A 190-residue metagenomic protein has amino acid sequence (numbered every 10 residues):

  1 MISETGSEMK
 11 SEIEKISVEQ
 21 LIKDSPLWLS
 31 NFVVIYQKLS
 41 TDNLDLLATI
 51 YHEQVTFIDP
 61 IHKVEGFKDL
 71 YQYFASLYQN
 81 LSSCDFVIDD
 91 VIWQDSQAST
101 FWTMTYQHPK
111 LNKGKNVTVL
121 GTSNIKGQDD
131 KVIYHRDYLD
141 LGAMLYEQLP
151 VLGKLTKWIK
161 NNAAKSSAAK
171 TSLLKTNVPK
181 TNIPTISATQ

Functional and structural regions predicted by a protein language model:
M1-D45, T49, L173, I186-T189: Short, low-complexity N-terminal intrinsically disordered segments enriched in polar/charged residues
G6, K10-E12, R136-Q190: Low-complexity, intrinsically disordered terminal/linker segments enriched in charged and Gly/Pro repeats
L44-S96: A solvent-exposed, acidic/Ser-Thr-rich amphipathic alpha-helical stretch
Y51, M104-Y106, S123, L139: Short beta-strand segments enriched in hydrophobic/aromatic residues within well-folded beta-rich domains
Q79-S83, Y106-N116: Short, cysteine-centered beta-strand-loop-beta hairpins and adjacent loop/turn segments enriched in charged/polar
D85-F86, N116-S123: Short, surface-exposed coil-to-beta transition loops
V91-A98, K126-I133: A short, structured loop/turn motif at beta-sheet edges
S96-Y106: A short hydrophobic beta-strand element
